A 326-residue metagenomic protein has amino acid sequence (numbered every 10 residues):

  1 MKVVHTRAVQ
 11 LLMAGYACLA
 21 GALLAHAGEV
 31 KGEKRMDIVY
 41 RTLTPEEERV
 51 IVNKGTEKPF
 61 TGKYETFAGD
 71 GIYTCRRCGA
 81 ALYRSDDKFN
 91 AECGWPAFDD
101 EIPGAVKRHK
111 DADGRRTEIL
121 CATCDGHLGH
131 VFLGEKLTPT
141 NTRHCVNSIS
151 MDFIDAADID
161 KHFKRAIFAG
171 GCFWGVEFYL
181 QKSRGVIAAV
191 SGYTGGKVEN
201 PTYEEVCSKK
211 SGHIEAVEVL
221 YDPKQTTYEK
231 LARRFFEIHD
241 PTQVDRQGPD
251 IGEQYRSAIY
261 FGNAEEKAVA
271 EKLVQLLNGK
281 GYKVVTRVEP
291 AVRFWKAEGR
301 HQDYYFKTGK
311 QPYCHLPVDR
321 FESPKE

Functional and structural regions predicted by a protein language model:
K2-G15: Bacterial N-terminal signal peptides that target proteins for export
M13-L24: Hydrophobic helical h-region of N-terminal Sec-dependent signal peptides in bacterial secretory/periplasmic proteins
L23-E326: Flexible coil/turn and secondary-structure edge motifs
